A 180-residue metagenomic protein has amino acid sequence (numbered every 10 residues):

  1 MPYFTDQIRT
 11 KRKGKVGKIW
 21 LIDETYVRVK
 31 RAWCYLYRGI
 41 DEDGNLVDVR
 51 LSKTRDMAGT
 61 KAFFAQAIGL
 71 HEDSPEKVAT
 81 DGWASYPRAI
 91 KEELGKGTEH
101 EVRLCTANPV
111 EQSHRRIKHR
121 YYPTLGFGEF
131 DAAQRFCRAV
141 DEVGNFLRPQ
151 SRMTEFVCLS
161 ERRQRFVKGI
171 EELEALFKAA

Functional and structural regions predicted by a protein language model:
M1-K18: Short, basic alpha-helical nucleic acid-contact segments in DNA-binding proteins and DNA transaction factors
K15-V29, R38: Two-metal-ion RNase H-like nuclease active-site motif
D23, G39, G44, F64 (+5 more regions): Mobile genetic element proteins and their domesticated derivatives, centered on retroelements and DNA transposons
K30-L46, D56, F64: Short conserved beta-strand segments at catalytic cores or DNA/RNA-binding microdomains of nucleic-acid binding
V49-H71: Active-site beta-loop-alpha junctions of metal-dependent nucleic acid enzymes, especially the RNase H-like/DDE
G82-C137, T154-V157: Helix-centered, glycine/charged polyanion-binding patches within enzymatic domains that contact phosphate-containing
P123, Q134-A180: C-terminal domain-tail junction helix/linker
